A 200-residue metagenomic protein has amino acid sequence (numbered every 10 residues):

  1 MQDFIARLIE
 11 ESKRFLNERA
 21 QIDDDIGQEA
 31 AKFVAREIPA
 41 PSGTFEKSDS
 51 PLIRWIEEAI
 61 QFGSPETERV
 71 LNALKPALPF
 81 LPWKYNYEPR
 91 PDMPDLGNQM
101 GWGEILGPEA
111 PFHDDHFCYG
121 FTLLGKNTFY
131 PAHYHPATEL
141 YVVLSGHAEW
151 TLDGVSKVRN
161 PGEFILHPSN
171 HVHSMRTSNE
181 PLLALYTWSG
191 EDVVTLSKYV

Functional and structural regions predicted by a protein language model:
M1-F4: Intrinsically disordered, low-complexity terminal regions of plant proteins
I9-D115: A short, N-terminal "cap"/entry segment at the start of jelly-roll beta-barrel domains of the cupin/DSBH fold
G101-E109, F117-H135, S156, S169-N170: Conserved short histidine dyad/triad with adjacent acidic residue
G125-K126, H135-E149, D153: Glycine- and acidic-residue-biased ligand/ion/polar-headgroup-sensing regions
Y141, F164-H167, A184-Y186: Active-site scaffold segments
D153-V172: Short acidic-glycine-tyrosine-enriched beta hairpin
N170-D192: Ligand-binding loop in jelly-roll beta-barrel domains
E191-V200: Short peripheral tails and domain-boundary helices/loops at the edges of structured domains
